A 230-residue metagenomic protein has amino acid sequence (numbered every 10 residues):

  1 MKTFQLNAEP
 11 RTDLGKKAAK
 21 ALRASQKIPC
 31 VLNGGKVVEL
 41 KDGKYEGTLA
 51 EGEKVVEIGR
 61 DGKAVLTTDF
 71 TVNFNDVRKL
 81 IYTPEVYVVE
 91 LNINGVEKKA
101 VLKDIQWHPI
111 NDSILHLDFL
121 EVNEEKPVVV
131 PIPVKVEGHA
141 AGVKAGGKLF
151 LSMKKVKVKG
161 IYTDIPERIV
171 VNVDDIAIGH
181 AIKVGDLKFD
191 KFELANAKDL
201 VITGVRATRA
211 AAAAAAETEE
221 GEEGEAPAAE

Functional and structural regions predicted by a protein language model:
M1-E230: Acidic, negatively charged sequence tracts
